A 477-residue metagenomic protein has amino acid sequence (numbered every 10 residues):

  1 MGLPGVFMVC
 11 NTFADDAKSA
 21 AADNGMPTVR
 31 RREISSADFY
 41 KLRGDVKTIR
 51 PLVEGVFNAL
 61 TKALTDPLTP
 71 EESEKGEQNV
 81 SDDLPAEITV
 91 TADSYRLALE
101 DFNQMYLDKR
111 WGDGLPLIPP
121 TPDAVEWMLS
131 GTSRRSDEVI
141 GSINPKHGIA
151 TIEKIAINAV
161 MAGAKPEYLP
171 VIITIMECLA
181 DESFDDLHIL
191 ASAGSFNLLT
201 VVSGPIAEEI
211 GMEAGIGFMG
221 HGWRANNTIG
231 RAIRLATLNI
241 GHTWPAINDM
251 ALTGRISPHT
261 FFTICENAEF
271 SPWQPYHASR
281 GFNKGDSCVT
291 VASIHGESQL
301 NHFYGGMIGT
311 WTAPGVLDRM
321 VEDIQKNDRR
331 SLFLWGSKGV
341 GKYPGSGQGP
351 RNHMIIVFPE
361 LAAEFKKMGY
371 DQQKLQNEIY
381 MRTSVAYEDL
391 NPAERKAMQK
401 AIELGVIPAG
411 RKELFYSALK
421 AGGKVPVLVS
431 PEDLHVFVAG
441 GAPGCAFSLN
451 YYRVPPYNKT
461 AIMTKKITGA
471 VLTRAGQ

Functional and structural regions predicted by a protein language model:
M1-A20, T28-S35: Short, acidic/small-residue loops that bind anionic groups at enzyme active sites
V6, A14, K18, G25 (+1 more regions): Phosphate/ribose-phosphate-bearing ligand recognition and processing surfaces, centered on ADP-ribose/NAD(+/P+) systems
M8, R31-A37, T383-N391: A generic structural motif
D38-S73: A charged, well-structured terminal subsegment
V46-P51, Q78-I88: Catalytic-core regions of core metabolic enzymes, especially those transforming organic acids/acyl-group intermediates
S81-Q477: Non-transmembrane, aqueous-exposed alpha-helical and coiled segments at domain scale
